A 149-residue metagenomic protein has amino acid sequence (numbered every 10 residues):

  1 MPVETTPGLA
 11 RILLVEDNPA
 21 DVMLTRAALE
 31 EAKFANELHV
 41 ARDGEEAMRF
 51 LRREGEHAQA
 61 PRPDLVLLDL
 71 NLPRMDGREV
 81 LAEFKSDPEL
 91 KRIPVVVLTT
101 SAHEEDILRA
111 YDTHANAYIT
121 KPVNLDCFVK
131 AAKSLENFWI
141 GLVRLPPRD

Functional and structural regions predicted by a protein language model:
M1-L13, P19-H39, E45-M48, R52 (+3 more regions): Non-catalytic signal-transmission and effector/linker regions of two-component phosphorelay proteins
N18, P73, E89, S101-E105: Negatively charged, flexible loop motifs adjacent to catalytic sites in prokaryotic signal transduction proteins
G55-P61, K85-R92, T113: Conserved phosphotransfer cores of two-component systems
D69, T99: Active-site residues of response regulator receiver
L72-M75, F84, I93: Hydrophobic residue at a beta-alpha junction that N-caps the helix immediately following a catalytic beta-strand/loop
N116: Short, glycine/charged-rich "phosphate-handling" switch motifs in NTP-dependent and phosphotransfer domains
